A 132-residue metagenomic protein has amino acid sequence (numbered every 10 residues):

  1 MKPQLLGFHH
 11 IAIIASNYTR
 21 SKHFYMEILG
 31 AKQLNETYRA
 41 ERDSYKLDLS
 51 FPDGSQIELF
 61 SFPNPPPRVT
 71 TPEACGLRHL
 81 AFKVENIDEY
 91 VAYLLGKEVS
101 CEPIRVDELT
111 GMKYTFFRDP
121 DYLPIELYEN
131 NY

Functional and structural regions predicted by a protein language model:
M1-Q4, T37, D48, V91-Y132: Vicinal oxygen chelate
M1-T19, L77-L80, N131: N-terminal beta-strand motif that seeds the catalytic metal site of vicinal oxygen chelate
G7, D43-Y45, G76, G111: Exposed loop/turn and edge beta-strand positions of beta-sandwich/beta-sheet ligand-binding modules
I13-Q56: Core segments of cupin and vicinal oxygen chelate
L34-E36, D43-S44, N64-T70, P103: A short, acidic/glycine-rich surface segment
P52-Q56, N64-P65, I87: Short, charged/polar surface micro-motifs in flexible loops or helix N-caps
L59-F60, T70-A74, R78: Helix-adjacent hinge/juxtasegments
L80-I87: Mid-chain, well-packed structural core segment of small domains
